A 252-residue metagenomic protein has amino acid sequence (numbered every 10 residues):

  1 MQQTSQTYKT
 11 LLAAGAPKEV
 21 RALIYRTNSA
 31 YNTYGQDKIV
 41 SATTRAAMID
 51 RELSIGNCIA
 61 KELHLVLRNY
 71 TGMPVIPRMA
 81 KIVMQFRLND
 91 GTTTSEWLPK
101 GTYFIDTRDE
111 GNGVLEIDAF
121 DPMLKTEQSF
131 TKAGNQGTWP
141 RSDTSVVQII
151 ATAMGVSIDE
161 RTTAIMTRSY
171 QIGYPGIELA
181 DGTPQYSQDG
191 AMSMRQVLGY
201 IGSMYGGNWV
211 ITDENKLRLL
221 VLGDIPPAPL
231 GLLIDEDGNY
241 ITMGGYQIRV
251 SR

Functional and structural regions predicted by a protein language model:
M1-P77, G113, D118-A151, L230-R252: Juxtamembrane "anchor/assembly" segments of surface/extracellular structural proteins
V20-I24, L63-L67, A80-M84, Y103-I105 (+5 more regions): Hydrophobic beta-strand residues in large extracellular and virion-surface proteins
R26-T27, F86-D90, T212: Short, flexible beta-strand-to-coil junctions
Y31, N89-E96: Short, solvent-exposed loop/turn segments that connect beta-strands within catalytic domains and beta-strand-rich
K61, P99-G101, Y205, D213: Residues that flank catalytic or metal-binding motifs in active/ligand-binding sites
P74-G91: Short coil-to-beta transition motif at edge beta-strands of beta-rich domains
T92-T94, D109-R252: Charged- and aromatic-enriched interaction segments used to assemble and dock large macromolecular complexes
L98-D109: Short beta-strand-centered aromatic/proline hotspots
